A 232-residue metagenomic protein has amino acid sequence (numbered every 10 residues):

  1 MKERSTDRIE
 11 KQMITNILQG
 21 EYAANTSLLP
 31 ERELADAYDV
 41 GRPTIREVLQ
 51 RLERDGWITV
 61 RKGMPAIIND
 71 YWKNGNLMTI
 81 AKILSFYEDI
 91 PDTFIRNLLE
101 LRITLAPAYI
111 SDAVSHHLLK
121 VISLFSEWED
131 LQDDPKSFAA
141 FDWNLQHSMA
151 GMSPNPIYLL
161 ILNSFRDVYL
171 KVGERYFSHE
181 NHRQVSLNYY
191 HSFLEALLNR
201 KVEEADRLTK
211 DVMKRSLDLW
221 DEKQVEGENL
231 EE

Functional and structural regions predicted by a protein language model:
M1-T104: Short linear motifs at protein or domain termini
R4, R183-Q184: Short helix-capping and inter-helix turn/linker motifs at the boundaries of alpha-helical repeat units
I14, L18-Q19, A150, L194 (+1 more regions): Solvent-exposed, non-membrane alpha-helical residues enriched in polar/charged side chains
N16, G20, G75, F165-V172 (+2 more regions): A short secondary-structure junction motif
L98-R175, S186-Y190, E204-L219: Conserved amphipathic alpha-helical segments that form helical-bundle/coiled-coil interaction surfaces
Q224-E232: …primarily DNA-binding HTH/wHTH and HhH modules…
